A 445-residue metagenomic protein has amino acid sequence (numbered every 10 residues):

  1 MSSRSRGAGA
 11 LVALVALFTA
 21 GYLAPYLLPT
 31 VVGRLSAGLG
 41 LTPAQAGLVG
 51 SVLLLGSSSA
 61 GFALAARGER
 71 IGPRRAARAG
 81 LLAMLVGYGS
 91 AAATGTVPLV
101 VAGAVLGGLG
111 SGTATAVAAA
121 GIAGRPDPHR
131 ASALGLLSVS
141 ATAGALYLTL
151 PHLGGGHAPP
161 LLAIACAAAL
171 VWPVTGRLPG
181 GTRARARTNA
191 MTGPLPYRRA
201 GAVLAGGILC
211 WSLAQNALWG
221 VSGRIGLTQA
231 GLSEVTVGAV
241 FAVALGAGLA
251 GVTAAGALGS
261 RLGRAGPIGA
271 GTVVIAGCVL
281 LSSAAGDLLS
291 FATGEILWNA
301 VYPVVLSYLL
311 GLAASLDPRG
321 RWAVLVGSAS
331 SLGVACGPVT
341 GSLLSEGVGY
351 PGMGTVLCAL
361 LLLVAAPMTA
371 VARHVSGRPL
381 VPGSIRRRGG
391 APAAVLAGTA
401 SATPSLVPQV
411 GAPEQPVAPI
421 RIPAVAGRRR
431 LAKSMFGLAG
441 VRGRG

Functional and structural regions predicted by a protein language model:
F18, L316-C358: A late C-terminal transmembrane helix in Major Facilitator Superfamily
P29-Q45, G220-T236, S282, G311: Short amphipathic helix-loop junctions that connect adjacent transmembrane helices in Major Facilitator Superfamily/SLC
S59-R75, A123, A250-R264, S345: Helix-to-loop junctions at the C-terminal end of transmembrane segments in multipass secondary transporters
R75-S90, G266-L281, T355-C358: Structural signature of the two symmetry-related core transmembrane helices
V97, R125-G180: Helix-loop-helix hairpin linking two adjacent transmembrane segments in secondary transporters
G103-S138: Cytoplasmic helix-loop-helix junction between adjacent transmembrane helices in 12-TM secondary transporters
G112-P126, P303-P318: Intracellular juxtamembrane helix-capping segments at the cytosolic ends of symmetry-related transmembrane helices
L262-L309: C-terminal transmembrane helical hairpin of 12-TM major facilitator-type secondary transporters
